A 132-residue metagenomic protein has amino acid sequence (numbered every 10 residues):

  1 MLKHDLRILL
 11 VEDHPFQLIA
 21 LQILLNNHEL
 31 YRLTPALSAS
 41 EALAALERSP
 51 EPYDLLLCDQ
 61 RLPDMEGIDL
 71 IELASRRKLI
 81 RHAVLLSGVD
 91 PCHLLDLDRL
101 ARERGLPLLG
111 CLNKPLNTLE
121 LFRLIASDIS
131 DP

Functional and structural regions predicted by a protein language model:
E12: Conserved acidic carboxylate
P15-T34: Two-component/phosphorelay signaling modules centered on CheY-like receiver
Q22, P35-L55: Acidic, metal-coordinating helix/loop segments flanking the phosphotransfer/catalytic sites of two-component signaling
S38, E66-D69: Acidic catalytic/metal-coordinating carboxylates
D59: Active-site residues of response regulator receiver
P63: The feature encodes the CheY-like receiver
D69, R76, V89-G110: Alpha4 helix (beta4-alpha4-beta5 surface) of REC/receiver domains from two-component response regulators
C92-H93, N113-D128: C-terminal output helix
